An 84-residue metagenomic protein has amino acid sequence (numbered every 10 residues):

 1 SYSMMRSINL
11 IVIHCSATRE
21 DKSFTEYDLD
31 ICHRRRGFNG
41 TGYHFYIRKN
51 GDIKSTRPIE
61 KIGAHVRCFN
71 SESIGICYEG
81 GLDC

Functional and structural regions predicted by a protein language model:
S1-C84: Active-site-adjacent loop/helix surface patches within enzyme catalytic domains that shape the substrate-binding cleft
